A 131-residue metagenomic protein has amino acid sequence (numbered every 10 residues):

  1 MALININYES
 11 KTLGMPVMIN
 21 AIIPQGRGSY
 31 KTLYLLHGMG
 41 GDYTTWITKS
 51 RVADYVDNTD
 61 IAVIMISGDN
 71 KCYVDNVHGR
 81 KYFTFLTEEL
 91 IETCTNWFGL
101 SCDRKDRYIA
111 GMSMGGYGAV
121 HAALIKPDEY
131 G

Functional and structural regions predicted by a protein language model:
M1-G131: Non-catalytic cap/lid and distal C-terminal segments of serine-dependent acyl enzymes
